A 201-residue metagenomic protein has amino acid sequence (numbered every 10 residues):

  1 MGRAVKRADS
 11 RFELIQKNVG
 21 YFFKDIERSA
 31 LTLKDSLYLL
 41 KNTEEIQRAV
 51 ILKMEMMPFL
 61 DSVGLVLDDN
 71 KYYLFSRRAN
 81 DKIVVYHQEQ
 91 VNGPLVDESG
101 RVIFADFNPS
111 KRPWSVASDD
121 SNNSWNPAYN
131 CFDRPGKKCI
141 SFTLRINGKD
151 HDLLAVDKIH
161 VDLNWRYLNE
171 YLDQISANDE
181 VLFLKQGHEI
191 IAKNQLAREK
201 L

Functional and structural regions predicted by a protein language model:
M1-E45, L52-F59, S124, C139: Juxtamembrane extracytoplasmic/periplasmic/luminal helical "stalk" adjacent to the first N-terminal
D9, E27, Q47-I51, S115 (+3 more regions): Extracytoplasmic/secreted envelope proteins and their assembly/folding machinery, especially bacterial periplasmic
T43-F59, D150, V156-K200: Solvent-exposed, extracytoplasmic
P58, N70, R134-G136: Glycine-centered tight beta-turn/hairpin loop motif at sheet-sheet or coil-to-beta transitions
S62, N123, I140, E180-V181: Beta-sheet entry/capping signal
V63-N70, F75-R78, E180-I191: Short hydrophobic alpha-helical segments used for membrane anchoring or interfacial signaling
S76-I83, Q90-V91, N194-E199: Structured interaction and signal-relay segments at domain junctions
E89-R166: Extracytoplasmic/periplasmic ligand-binding sensor regions of membrane-associated signaling proteins
